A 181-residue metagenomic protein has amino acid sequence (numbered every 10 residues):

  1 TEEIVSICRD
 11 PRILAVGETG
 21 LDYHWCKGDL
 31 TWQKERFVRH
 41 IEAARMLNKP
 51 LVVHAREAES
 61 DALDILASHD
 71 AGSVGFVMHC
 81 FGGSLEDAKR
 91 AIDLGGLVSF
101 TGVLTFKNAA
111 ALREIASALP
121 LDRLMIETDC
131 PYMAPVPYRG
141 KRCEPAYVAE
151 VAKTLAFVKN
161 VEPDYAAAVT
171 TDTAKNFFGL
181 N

Functional and structural regions predicted by a protein language model:
T1-P50, L94-L97, T101-K107: Active-site gating/metal-coordination segments in enzymes
E3-L14, L66-D70, R90-D93, I115-P120: Acidic (Asp/Glu)-rich catalytic clusters
V16, G20, V52, V77 (+1 more regions): Generic enzyme active-site microenvironment
G17, D122-E144, A166: Short acidic/histidine-rich active-site segments
E18, A44, H79, A91 (+4 more regions): Conserved, mostly hydrophobic/aromatic
A43, A146-N181: Mid-to-C-terminal alpha-helical segments outside catalytic/metal-binding sites
P50-A71: Glycine- and Gly-Pro-enriched alpha-helical subdomains that act as flexible, kink-prone "lid/hinge" or packing modules
P50-R56, G75-G82, F100-G102: Catalytic beta/alpha-barrel core
